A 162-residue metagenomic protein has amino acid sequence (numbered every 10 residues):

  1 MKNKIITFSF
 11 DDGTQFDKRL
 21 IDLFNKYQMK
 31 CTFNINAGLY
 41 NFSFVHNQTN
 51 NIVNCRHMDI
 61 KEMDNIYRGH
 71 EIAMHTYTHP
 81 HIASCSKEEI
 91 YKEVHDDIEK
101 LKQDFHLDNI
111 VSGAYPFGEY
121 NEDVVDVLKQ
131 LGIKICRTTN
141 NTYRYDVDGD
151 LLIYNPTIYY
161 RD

Functional and structural regions predicted by a protein language model:
M1-T7, K26: N-terminal pre-catalytic segment of deacetylase/amide-hydrolase enzymes
T7-F8, E71: Hydrophobic "anchor" residues on beta-strands that sit immediately upstream of conserved functional sites
F8-T14: DG-centered beta-turn motif at the end of beta-strands
T14-Q15, T78: Short, glycine/acidic-enriched loop or turn micro-motifs at the edges of active sites
R19-L23, D123-V127: A short acidic, amphipathic alpha-helical/loop segment
Y27-V124, K134, T142-Y154, I158: Metal-dependent polysaccharide deacetylase catalytic core of the NodB/CE4 family, i.e., the active-site-bearing domain
Y160-D162: A conserved mid-domain beta-alpha-beta active-site/ligand-binding segment of alpha/beta enzyme cores
